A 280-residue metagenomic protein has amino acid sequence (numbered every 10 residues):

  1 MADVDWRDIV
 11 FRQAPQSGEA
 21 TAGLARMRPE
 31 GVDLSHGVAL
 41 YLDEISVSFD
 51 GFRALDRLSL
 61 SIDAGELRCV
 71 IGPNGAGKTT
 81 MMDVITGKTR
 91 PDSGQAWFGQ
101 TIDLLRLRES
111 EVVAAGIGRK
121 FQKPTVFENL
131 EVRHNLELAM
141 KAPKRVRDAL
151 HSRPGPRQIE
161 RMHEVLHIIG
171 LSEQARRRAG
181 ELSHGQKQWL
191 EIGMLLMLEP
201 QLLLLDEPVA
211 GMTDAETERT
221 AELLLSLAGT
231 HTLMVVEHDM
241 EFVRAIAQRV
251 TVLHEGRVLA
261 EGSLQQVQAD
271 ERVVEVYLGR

Functional and structural regions predicted by a protein language model:
M1-S46: ABC-family P-loop ATPase nucleotide-binding domain
D33, L150-Q174, E222: Conserved ABC ATPase "signature" region
I71-P73: The feature captures the beta-strand-to-loop junction immediately N-terminal to the Walker
T86: Helix-to-loop junction immediately C-terminal to a conserved catalytic motif
Q95-A115, P154: ABC ATPase NBD Q-loop/coupling interface
L203-E207: Catalytic Walker B motif of ABC-type/P-loop ATPase nucleotide-binding domains
T217-G229: Helical segment within the ABC ATPase nucleotide-binding domain
